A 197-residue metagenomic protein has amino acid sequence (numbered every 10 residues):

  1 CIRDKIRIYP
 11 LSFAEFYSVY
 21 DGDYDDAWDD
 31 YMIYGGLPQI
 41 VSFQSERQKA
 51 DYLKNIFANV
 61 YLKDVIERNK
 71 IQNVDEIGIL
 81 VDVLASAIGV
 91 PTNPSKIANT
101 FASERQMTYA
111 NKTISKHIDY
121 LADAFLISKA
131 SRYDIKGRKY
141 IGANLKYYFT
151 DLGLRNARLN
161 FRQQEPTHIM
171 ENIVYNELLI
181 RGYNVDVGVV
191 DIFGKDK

Functional and structural regions predicted by a protein language model:
C1-K5: Conserved small/polar residues in nucleotide/adenosyl-binding loops
I8-A27: Conserved small helical "lid"/interfacial subdomain of P-loop NTPases
P10, Y31, E177: Conserved catalytic core of Hanks-type protein kinase domains
A14, P38, R155-N156: Nucleotide phosphate-binding site architecture
Y17-Y20, Q44, R158-L159: Short, flexible helix/strand-to-coil boundary loops that buttress conserved ligand/catalytic motifs in alpha/beta
D21-N59: Amphipathic alpha-helical "lid/sensor" segments that cap RecA-like P-loop NTPase cores
E46-K197: Accessory nucleic acid-recognition modules appended to NTPase machines
